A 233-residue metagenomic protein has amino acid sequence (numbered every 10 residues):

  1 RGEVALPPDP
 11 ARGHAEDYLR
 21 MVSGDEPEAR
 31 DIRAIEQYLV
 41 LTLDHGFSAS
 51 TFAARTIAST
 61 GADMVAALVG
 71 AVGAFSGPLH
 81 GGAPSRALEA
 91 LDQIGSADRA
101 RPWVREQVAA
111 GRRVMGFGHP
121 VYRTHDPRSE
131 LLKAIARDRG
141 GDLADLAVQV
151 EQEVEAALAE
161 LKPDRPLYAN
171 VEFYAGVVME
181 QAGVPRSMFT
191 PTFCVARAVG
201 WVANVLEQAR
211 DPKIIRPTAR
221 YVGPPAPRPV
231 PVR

Functional and structural regions predicted by a protein language model:
R1-R233: Non-transmembrane, aqueous-exposed alpha-helical and coiled segments at domain scale
